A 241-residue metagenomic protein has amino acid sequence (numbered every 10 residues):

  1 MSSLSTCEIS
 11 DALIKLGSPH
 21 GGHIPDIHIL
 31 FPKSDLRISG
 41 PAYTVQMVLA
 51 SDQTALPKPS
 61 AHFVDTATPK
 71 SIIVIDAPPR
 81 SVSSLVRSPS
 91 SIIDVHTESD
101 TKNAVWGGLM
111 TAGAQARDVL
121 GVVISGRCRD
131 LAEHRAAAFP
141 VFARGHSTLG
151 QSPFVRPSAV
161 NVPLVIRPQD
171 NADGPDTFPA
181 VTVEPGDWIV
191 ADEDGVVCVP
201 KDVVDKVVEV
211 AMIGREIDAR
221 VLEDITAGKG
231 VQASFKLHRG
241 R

Functional and structural regions predicted by a protein language model:
M1-P185, C198-R241: Feature captures the catalytic cores and cofactor-binding loops of soluble hydro-lyases/lyases that act on carboxylate
I189: C-terminal binding/interaction regions
D192: Beta-strand-loop-alpha-helix segment that lines the small-molecule cofactor/substrate pocket of alpha/beta enzymes
